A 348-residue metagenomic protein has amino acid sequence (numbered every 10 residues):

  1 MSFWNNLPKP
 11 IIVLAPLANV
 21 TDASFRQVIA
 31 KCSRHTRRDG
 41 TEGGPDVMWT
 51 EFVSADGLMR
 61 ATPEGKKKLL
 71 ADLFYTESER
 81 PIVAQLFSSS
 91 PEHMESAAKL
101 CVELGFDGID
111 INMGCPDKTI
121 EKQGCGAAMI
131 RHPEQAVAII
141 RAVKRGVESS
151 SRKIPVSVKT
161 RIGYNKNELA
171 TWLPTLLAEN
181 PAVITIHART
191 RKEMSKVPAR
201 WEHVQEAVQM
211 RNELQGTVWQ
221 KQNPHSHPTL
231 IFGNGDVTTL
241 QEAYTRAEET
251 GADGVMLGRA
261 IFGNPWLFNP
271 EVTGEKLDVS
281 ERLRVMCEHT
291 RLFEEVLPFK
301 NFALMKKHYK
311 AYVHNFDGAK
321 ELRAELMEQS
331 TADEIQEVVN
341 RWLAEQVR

Functional and structural regions predicted by a protein language model:
M1-P8, I12-A18, S24, R145-G146 (+5 more regions): Alpha/beta catalytic cores of nucleotide-metabolism and tRNA/nucleoside-modifying enzymes
P8-I11, D56-P81, C115, I120-Q123 (+2 more regions): N-terminal small/glycine-rich loop or linker at the start of catalytic domains across soluble metabolic enzymes
I12-A15, M48-T50, I82-L86, I109 (+4 more regions): Hydrophobic faces of well-ordered beta-strands that scaffold small-molecule active sites in alpha/beta enzyme cores
L17-L100: Glycine-rich, positively charged N-terminal anion/phosphate-binding segment
L17-N19, V53-A55, F87-S89, G114-P116 (+4 more regions): Active-site beta-loop-alpha junctions enriched in small/polar residues
R34, P45, F106, P181 (+1 more regions): A structural motif
G40, E95-I109, M113-Q123, E134-H227: Alpha/beta enzyme core
P63, G124-I130, E193-M194, V272-E275: Short glycine-enriched, charge-decorated loop/helix-capping segments at active-site entrances that position
